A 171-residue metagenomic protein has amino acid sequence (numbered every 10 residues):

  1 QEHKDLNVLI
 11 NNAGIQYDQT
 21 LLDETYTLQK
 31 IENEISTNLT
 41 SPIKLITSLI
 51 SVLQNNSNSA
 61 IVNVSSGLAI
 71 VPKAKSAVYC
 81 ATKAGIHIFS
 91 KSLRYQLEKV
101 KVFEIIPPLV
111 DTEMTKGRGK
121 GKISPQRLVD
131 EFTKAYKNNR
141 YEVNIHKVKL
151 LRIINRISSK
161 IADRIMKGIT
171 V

Functional and structural regions predicted by a protein language model:
E2-H3, S48-S57: A short helix-coil junction within the Rossmann-fold of NAD(P)-dependent oxidoreductases
L9-I10: Conserved hydrophobic beta-strands of the Rossmann-like cofactor-binding core in SDR/related NAD(P)H-dependent
Q16-E32, K75: Conserved mid-core segment of classical short-chain dehydrogenase/reductases
I46, T82: Active-site helix of classical SDR
S66: Residue(s) in the substrate-gating loop at a strand-loop-helix junction that position the organic substrate next
V71, S92-K101: Active-site-adjacent segment of SDR/Rossmann-fold oxidoreductases
E104-I105, K116-R156: C-terminal helical subdomain
